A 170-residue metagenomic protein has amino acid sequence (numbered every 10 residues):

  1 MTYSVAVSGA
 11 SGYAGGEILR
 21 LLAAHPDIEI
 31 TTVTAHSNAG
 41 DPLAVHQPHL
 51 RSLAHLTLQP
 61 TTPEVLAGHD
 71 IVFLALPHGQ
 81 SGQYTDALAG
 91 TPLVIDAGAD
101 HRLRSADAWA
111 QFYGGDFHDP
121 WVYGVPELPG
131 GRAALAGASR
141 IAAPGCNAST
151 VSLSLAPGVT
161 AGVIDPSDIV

Functional and structural regions predicted by a protein language model:
M1-V170: N-terminal Rossmann-like NAD(P) cofactor-binding subdomain of oxidoreductases, focused on the glycine-rich
